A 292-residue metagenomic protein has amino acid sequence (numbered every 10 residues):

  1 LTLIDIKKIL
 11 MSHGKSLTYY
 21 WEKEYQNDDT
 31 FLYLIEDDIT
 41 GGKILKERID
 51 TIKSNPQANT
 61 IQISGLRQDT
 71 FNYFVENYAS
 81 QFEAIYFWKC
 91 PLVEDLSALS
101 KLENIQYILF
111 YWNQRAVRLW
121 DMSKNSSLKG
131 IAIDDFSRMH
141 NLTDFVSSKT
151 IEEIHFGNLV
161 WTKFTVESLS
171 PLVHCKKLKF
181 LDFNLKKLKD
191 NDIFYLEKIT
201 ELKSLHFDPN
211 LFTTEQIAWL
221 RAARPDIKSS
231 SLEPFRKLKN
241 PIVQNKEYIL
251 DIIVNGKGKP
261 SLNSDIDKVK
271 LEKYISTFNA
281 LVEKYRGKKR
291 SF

Functional and structural regions predicted by a protein language model:
L3-E94, N104-L119, S123-S291: Concave beta-strand-loop units of leucine-rich repeat
